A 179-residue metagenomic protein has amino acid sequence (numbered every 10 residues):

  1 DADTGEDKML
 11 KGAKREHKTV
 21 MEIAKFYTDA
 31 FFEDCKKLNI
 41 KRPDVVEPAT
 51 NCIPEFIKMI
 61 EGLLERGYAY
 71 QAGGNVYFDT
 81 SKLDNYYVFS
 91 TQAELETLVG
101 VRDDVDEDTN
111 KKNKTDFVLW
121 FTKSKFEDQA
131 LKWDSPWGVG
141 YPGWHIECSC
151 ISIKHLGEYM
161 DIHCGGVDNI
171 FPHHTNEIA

Functional and structural regions predicted by a protein language model:
D1-A179: NTP-dependent nucleotidyl-transfer catalytic core
